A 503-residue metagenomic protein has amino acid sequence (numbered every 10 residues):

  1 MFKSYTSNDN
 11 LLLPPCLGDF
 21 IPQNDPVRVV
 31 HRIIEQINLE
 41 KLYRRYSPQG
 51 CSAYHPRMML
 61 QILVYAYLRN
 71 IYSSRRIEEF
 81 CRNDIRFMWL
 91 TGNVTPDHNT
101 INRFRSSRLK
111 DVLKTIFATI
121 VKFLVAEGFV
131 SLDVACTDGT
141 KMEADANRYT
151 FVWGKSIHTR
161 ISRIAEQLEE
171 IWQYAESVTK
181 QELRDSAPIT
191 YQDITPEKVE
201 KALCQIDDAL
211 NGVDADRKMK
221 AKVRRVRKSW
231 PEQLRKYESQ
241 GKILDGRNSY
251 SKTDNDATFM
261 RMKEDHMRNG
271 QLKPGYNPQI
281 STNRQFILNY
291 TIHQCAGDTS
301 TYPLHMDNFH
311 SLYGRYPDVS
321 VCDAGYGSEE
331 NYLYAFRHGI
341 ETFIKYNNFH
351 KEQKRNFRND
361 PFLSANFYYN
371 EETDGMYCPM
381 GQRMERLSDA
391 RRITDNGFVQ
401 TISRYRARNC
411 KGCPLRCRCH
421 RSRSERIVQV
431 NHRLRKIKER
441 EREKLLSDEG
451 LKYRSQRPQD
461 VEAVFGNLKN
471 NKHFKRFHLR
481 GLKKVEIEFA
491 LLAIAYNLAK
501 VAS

Functional and structural regions predicted by a protein language model:
M1-R28: Hydrophobic alpha-helical membrane-insertion signals
K3-S4, L63, N70-N83, V94-S503: Anion-binding and metal-coordination hotspots
K3-S7, C51-S52, W89: A short, ordered amphipathic alpha-helix with a cationic face
N10, Q23, H55, L113 (+1 more regions): Generic alpha-helical segment signature
P22-V64, H432, I437: Basic, short loop/linker segments at the boundary and entry of helix-turn-helix/winged-helix-like folds
Q36-K41, D84, M88, N471: A short secondary-structure junction motif
